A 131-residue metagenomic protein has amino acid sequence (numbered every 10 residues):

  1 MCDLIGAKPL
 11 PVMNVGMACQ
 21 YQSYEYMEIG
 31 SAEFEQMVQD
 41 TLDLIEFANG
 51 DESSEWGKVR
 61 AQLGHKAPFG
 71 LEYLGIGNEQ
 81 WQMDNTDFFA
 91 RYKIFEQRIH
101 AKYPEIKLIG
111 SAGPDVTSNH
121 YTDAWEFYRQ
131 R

Functional and structural regions predicted by a protein language model:
M1-M37, T41-E52: Aromatic-lined carbohydrate-binding surfaces of glycoside hydrolases
I5-P9, A67-E72, P104-K107: Short, well-ordered coil/turn segments that N-cap beta-strands
A7, N14-M17, I76-E79, P104 (+1 more regions): An acidic- and aromatic-residue-enriched active-site/binding cleft used to recognize and process polar
V12-Y21, A48-T86: Active-site groove signature of glycoside hydrolases
Q20-I29, Q36, H65-P68, G113-R131: Substrate-binding cleft/loops of secretory-pathway carbohydrate-active enzymes
E28-Q36, E79-A90: Alpha-helix capping and helix-loop boundary segments enriched in small/acidic/polar residues
D40-D43, A67, I94: Well-ordered alpha-helical segments embedded in enzymatic catalytic cores
D51, R60, D84-R131: Noncatalytic carbohydrate-binding groove/subsite architecture in carbohydrate-active enzymes
